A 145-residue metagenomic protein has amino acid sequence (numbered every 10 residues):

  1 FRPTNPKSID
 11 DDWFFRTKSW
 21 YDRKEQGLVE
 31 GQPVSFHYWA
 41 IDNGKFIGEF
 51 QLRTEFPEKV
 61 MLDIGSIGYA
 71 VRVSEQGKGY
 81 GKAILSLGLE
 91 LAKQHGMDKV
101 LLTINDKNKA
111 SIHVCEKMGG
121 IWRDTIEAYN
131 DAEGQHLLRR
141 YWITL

Functional and structural regions predicted by a protein language model:
F1-S66, L91, Q135-L145: GNAT-family acyltransferases
G44, G79, G96, N108: Conserved G/P- and acidic residue-centered "switch" motifs that form tight phosphate/ATP-binding loops in soluble
E55-P57, S74, K107: Short coil/turn motifs at secondary-structure junctions
G68, L101-T103, W142: Short aromatic/hydrophobic contact patches that present stacked aromatics for nucleic-acid/ligand binding
G68-V71, G77-E90, Q94, H113-K117: Conserved acetyl-CoA-binding loop-helix of GNAT-fold acetyltransferases
A92-T103: Conserved GNAT acetyl-CoA-binding A-motif
L101-I104, I121-L138: Conserved catalytic-core motifs of GNAT/GCN5-like acyltransferases
L102-I112: Conserved beta-strand-loop-alpha-helix junction that forms the acyl-donor binding cleft
